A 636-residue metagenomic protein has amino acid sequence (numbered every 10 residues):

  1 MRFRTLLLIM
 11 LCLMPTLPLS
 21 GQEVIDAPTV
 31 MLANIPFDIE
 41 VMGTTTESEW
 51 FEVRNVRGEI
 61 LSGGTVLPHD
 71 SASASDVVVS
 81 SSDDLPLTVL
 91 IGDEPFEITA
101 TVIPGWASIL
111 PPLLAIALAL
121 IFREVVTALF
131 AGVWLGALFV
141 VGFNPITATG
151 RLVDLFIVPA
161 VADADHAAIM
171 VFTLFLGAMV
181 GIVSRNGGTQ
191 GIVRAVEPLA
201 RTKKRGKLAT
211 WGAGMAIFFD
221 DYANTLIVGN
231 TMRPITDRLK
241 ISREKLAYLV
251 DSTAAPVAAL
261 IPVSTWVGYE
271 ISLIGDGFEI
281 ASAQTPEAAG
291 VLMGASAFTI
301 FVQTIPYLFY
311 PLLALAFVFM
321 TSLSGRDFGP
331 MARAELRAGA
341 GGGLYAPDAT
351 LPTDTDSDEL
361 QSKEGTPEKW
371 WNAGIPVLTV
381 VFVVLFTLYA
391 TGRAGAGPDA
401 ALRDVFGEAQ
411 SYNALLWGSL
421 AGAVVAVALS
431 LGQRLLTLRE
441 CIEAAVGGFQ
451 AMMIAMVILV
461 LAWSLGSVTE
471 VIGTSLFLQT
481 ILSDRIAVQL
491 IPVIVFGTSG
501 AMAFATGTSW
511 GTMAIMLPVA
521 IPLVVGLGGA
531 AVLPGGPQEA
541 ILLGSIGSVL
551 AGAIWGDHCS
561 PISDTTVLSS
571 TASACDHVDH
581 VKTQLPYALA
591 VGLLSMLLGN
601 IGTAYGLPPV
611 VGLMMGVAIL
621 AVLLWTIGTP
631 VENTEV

Functional and structural regions predicted by a protein language model:
R2, V66-V78, D84-V171, Y307-P311 (+4 more regions): Hydrophobic transmembrane alpha-helices of multi-pass small-molecule transporters
L6-T16: Bacterial N-terminal signal peptides
Q22-V102: Beta-strand-enriched, solvent-exposed domains that form extended recognition/catalytic surfaces
T44-E47, I235-G343, Q361-N372, T566-L623: Membrane-core helix-loop-helix motifs of multi-pass transport proteins
F96-P104, G142-N144, P198-L199, T480-V488 (+1 more regions): Short, amphipathic, aromatic/basic-enriched membrane-interface segments that mark the entry/exit of transmembrane
I116, I121, A160, L174-G181 (+13 more regions): Hydrophobic alpha-helical transmembrane segments of multi-pass small-molecule transporters/permeases
P145-A247, Q433-G536: Membrane-embedded alpha-helical segments and adjacent helix-loop junctions characteristic of multi-pass solute
V196-G294, T508-W555, D564-V581, L620-T626: Hydrophobic transmembrane alpha-helices that form the pore/transport pathway of multi-pass ion and small-solute
